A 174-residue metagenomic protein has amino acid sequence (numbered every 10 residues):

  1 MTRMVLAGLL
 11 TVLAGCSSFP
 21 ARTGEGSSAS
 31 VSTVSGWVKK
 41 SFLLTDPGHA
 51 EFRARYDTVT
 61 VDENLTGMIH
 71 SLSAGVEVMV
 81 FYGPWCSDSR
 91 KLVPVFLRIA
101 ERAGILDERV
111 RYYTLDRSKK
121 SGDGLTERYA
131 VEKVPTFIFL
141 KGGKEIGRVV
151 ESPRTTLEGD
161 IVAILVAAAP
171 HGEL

Functional and structural regions predicted by a protein language model:
A14-G15: C-terminal motif of bacterial Sec signal peptides marking the signal peptidase cleavage site
F19-S73: N-terminal leader/targeting and pre-domain segments
S73-V76, V95-Y112: Conserved helix-turn-beta segment immediately C-terminal to the redox Cys motif in thioredoxin-like folds
A74-P84: Short active-site neighborhood of thiol/selenol oxidoreductases, capturing the structured segment around
F81-G83, D107-S121: Thiol-based oxidoreductase modules, predominantly thioredoxin-like and allied folds used for disulfide exchange
P84-L92: Conserved redox-active cysteine motifs that mediate thiol-disulfide chemistry, especially di-cysteine Cys-X(1-2)-Cys
Y129-L140: Structural micro-motif
F139-E173: Non-catalytic, surface beta->alpha helical segment in thiol-disulfide oxidoreductase systems
